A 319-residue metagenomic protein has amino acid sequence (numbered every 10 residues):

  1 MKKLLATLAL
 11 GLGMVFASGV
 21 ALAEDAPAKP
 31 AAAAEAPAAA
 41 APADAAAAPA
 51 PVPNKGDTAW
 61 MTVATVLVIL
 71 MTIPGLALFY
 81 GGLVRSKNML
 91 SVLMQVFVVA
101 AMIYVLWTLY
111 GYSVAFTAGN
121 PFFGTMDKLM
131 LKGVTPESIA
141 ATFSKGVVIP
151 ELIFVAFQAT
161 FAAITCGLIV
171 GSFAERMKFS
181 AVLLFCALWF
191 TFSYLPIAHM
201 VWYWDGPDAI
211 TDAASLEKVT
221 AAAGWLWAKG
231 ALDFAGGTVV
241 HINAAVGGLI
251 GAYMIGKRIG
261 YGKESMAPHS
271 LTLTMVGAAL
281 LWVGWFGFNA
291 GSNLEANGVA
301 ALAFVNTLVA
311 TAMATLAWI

Functional and structural regions predicted by a protein language model:
K3-L8, G13, L22-I319: Hydrophobic alpha-helical transmembrane bundles of multi-pass membrane proteins
